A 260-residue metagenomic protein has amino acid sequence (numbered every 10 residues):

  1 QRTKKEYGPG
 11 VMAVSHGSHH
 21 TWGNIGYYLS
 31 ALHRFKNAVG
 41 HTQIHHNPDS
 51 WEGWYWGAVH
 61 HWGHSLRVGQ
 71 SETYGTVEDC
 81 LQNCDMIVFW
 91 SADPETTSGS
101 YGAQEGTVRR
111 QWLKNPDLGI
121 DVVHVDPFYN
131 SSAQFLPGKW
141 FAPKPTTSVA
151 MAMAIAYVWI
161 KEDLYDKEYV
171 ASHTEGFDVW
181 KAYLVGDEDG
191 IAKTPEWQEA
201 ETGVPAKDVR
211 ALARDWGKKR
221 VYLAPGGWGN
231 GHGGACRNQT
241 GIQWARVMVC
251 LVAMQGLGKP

Functional and structural regions predicted by a protein language model:
Q1-P260: Catalytic alpha/large subunits of respiratory electron-transfer oxidoreductases, centered on bis-MGD molybdoenzymes
